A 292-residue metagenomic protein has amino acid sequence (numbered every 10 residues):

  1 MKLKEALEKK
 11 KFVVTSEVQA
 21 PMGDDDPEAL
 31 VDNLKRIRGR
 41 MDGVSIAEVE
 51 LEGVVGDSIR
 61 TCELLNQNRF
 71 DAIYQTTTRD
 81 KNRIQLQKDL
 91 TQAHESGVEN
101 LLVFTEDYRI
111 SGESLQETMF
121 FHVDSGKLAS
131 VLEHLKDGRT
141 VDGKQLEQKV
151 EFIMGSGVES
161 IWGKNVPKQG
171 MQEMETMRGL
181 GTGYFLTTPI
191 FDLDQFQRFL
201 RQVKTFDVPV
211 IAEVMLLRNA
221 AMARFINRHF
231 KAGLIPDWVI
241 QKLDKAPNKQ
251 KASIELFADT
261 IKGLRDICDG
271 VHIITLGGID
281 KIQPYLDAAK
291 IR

Functional and structural regions predicted by a protein language model:
M1-A6, D25-P27, E52-L64, N82-K88 (+4 more regions): Active-site-adjacent beta->alpha loops and helix N-cap segments on the catalytic face of soluble alpha/beta enzymes
M1-G43: Conserved N-terminal beta1-alpha1 strand-loop-helix module at the mouth
K4-K9, L34-G39, I59-R69, L90-V98 (+4 more regions): Acidic (Asp/Glu)-rich catalytic clusters
V13-E28, A72-I84, F152-Q169, L243-E255: Active-site mouth loops of central-metabolism enzymes
V14-V18, D42-I46, A72-T76, L101-V103 (+5 more regions): Hydrophobic faces of well-ordered beta-strands that scaffold small-molecule active sites in alpha/beta enzyme cores
V18-P21, A47-L51, T77-R79, E106-Y108 (+5 more regions): Active-site beta-loop-alpha junctions enriched in small/polar residues
G23-I37, S58, I84-L90, N165-T176 (+1 more regions): Short, acidic/polar
M119-E147, G157-W162, D207-L256, T260 (+2 more regions): Active-site pocket-lining/capping segments in soluble small-molecule metabolic enzymes
